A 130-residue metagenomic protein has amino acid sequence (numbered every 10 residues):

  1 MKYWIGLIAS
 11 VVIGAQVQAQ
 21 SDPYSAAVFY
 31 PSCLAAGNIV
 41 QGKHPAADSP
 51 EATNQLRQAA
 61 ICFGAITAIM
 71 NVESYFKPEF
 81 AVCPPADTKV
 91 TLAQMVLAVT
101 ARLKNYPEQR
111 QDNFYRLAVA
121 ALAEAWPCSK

Functional and structural regions predicted by a protein language model:
Y3-I13: Sec-dependent N-terminal signal peptides
I13-D22: Sec/Tat signal peptide C-region and signal peptidase I cleavage site
Y24-M95: Short N-proximal segments of mature Sec-exported proteins
P84, L92, L97-Q109, E124: Acidic, glycine-rich flexible loop segments
E108-K130: C-terminal partner/receptor-binding element of secreted or periplasmic proteins
